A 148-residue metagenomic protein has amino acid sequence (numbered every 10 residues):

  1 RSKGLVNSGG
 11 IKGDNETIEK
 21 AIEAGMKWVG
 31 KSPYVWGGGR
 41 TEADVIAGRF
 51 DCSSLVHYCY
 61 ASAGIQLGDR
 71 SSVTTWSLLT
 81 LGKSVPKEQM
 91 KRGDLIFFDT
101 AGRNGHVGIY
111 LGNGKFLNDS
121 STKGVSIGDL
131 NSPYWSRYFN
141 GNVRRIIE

Functional and structural regions predicted by a protein language model:
R1-P33, E88, R137-E148: Intrinsically disordered, low-complexity, Pro/Ser/Thr/Asn/Gly/Ala-rich spacer/linker segments adjacent to signal
A24-K31, Y58-A63, D99: Structured segments of extracytoplasmic/periplasmic soluble domains in secreted or envelope-associated proteins
P33-R92, Y138-N140: Catalytic cysteine-centered active-site loop
D69, T75-P86, D99-E148: Aromatic- and glycine-rich peptidoglycan recognition patches
